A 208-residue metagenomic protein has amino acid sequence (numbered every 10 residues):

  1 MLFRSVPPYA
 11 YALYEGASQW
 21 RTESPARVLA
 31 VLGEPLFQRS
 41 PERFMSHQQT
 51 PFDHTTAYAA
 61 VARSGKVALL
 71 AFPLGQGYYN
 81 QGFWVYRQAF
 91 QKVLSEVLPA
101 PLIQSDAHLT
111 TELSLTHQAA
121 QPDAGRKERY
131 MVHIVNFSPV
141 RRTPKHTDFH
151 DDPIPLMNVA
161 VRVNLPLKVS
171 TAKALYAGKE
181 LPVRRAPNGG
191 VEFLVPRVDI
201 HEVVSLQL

Functional and structural regions predicted by a protein language model:
M1-L208: A conserved amphipathic helix/loop scaffold that creates a polar/acidic microenvironment used either to coordinate
